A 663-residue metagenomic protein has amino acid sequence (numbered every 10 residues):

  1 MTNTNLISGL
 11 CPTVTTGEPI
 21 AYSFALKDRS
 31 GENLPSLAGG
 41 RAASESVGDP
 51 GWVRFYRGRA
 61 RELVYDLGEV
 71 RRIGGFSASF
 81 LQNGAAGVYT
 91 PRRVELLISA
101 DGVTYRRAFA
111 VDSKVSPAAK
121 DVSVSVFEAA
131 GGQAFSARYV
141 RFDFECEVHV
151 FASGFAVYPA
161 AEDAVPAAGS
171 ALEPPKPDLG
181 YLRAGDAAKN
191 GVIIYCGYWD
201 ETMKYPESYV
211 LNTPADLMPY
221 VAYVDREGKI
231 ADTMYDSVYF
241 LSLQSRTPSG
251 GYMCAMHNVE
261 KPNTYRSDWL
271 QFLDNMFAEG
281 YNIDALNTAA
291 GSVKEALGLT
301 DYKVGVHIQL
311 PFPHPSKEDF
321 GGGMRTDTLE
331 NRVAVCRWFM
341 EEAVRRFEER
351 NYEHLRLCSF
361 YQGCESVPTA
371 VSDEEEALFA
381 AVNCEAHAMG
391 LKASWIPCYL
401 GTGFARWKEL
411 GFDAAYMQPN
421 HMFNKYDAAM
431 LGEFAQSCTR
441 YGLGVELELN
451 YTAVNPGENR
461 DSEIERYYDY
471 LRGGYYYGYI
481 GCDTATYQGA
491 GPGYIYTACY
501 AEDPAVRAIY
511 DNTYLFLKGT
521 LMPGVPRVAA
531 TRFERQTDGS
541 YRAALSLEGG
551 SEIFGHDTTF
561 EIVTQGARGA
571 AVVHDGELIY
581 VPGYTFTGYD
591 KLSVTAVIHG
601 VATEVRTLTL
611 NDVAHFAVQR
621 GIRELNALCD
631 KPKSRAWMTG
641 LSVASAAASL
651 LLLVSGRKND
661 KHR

Functional and structural regions predicted by a protein language model:
M1-G68, L81-Y89, V111-S113, P117 (+1 more regions): Disordered, acidic Ser/Thr/Pro-rich linker "stalks" and the adjacent N-terminal cap of the next globular domain
S46-T104, V126-E173: Aromatic, loop-rich ligand-recognition surfaces of beta-strand-rich domains
L172-R337: N-terminal catalytic cores of secreted or lumenal carbohydrate-active enzymes
L400, P419-D427, E433-G524: Substrate-binding cleft of secreted/luminal carbohydrate-active enzymes
T537-I579, V605-L608: Surface-exposed or secretory-pathway low-complexity segments enriched in glycine-proline and Ser/Thr/acidic residues
L578-T587: Extracellular/luminal low-complexity segments enriched in Ser/Thr/Pro
G588-I598: A short beta-strand micro-motif common to beta-rich folds, especially ectodomain repeats
V601-F616: C-terminal edge beta-strand
